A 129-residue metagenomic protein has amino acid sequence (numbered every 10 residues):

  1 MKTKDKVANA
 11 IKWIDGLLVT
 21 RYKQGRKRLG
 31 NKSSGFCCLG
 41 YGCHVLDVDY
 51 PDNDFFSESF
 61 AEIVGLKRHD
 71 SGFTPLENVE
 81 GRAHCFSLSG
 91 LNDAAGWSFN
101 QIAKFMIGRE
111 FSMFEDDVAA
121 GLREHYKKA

Functional and structural regions predicted by a protein language model:
M1-A129: Catalytic phosphate/metal-binding cores of nucleic-acid and nucleotide-processing enzymes, i.e., regions that mediate
